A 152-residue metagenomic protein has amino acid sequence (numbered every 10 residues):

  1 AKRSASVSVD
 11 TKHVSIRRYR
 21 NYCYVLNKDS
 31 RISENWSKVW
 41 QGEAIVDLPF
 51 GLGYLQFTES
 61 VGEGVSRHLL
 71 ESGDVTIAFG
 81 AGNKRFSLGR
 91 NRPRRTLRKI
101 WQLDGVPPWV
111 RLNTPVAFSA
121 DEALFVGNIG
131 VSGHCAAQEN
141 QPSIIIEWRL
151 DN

Functional and structural regions predicted by a protein language model:
A1-N152: AMP-forming adenylation/ATP pyrophosphatase catalytic core
